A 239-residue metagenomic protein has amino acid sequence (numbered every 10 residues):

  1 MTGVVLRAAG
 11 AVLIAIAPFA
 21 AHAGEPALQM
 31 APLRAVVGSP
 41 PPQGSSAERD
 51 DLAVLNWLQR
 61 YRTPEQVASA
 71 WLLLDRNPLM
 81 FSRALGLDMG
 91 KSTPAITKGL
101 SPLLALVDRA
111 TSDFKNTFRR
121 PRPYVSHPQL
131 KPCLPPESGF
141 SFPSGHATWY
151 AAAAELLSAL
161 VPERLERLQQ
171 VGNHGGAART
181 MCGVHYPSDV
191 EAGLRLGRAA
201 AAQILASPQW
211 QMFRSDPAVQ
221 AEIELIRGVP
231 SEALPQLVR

Functional and structural regions predicted by a protein language model:
M1-A9: Bacterial N-terminal signal peptides that target proteins for export
A8-P18: Bacterial N-terminal signal peptides
F19-A23: Sec/Tat signal peptide C-region and signal peptidase I cleavage site
G24-M181, Q203, R214, A221-E222 (+1 more regions): Hydrophobic alpha-helical bundle signature of multipass membrane enzymes
H174-L205, M212: Interfacial helix-loop-helix junctions of multi-pass membrane proteins
